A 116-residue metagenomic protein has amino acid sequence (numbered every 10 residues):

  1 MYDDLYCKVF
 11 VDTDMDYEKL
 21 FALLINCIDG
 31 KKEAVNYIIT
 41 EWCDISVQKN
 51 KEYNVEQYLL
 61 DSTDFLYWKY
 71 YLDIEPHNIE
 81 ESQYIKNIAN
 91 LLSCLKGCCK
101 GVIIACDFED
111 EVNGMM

Functional and structural regions predicted by a protein language model:
M1-D4, F65-Y67, Y71, N78-S82 (+2 more regions): N-terminal low-complexity, intrinsically disordered segments
M1-G30: Short, extreme N-terminal segment that most often corresponds to the first beta-strand
F10-M15, E75-N78, D107-F108: Structural motif
D16, L20, E80-N87: Short amphipathic alpha-helical segments
D16-Y17, W42, D110-V112: Short, catalytically relevant binding-site loops at active-site mouths
I25-A34, L92-K100: A common structural junction motif
K31-E80: Short, intrinsically disordered low-complexity segments
K86-M116: Acidic, proline/glycine-rich low-complexity IDRs
